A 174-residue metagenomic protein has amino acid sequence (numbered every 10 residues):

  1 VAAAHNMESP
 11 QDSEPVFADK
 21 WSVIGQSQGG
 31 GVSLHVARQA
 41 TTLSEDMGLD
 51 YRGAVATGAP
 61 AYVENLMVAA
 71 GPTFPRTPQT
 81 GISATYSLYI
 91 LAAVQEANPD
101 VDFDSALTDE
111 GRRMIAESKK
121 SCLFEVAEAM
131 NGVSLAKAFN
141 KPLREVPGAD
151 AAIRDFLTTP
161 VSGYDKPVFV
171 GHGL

Functional and structural regions predicted by a protein language model:
H5-T77: Primarily recognizes the serine-hydrolase "nucleophile elbow" in alpha/beta-hydrolase and SGNH/GDSL folds
F17-A18, S162-D165: Proline/glycine-enriched tight loop/beta-turn segments at coil->beta junctions that connect or precede beta-strands
W21, A151, V168: A broad, low-specificity signal marking well-ordered, structured residues that form hydrophobic/aromatic
Q26, G173-L174: Short strand-loop junctions, especially beta-strand C-caps/beta-turns that link beta-sheets to coils or alpha-helices
E45, V161-S162: Residue-level signal for alpha-helix termini/capping positions
T57-V161: Accessory cap/linker subdomain of secreted extracellular hydrolases
Y164, F169-G173: Short beta-strand/loop motif that positions the catalytic acidic residue of the alpha/beta-hydrolase fold
